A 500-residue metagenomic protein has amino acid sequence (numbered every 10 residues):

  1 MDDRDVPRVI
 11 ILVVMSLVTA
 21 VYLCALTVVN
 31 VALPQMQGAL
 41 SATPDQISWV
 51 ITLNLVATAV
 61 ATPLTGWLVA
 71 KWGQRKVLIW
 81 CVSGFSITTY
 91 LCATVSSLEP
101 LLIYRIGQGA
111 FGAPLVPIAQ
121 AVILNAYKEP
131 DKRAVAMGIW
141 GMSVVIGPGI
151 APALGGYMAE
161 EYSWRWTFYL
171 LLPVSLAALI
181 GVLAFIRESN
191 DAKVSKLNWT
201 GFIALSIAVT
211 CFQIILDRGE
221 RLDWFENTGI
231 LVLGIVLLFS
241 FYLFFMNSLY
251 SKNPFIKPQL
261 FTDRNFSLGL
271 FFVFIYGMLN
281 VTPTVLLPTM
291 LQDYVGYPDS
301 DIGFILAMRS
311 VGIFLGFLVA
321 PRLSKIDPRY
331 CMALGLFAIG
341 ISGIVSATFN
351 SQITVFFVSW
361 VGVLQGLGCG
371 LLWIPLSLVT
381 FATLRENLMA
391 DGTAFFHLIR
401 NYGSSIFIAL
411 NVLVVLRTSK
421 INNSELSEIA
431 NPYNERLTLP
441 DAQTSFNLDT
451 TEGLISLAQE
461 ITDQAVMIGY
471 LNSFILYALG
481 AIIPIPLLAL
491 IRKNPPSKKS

Functional and structural regions predicted by a protein language model:
R8-C24, V29-L33, L40, P44-L53 (+7 more regions): 12-transmembrane solute porter fold
L12, S48, Q74-I79, L101-L102 (+5 more regions): Hydrophobic/aromatic positions within or immediately flanking transmembrane alpha-helices of multi-pass small-molecule
P44, Q74, L98, P130 (+7 more regions): Membrane-helix interface/capping residues of multi-pass secondary transporters
V56-V60, Y90, V145, G149 (+5 more regions): Hydrophobic/small/kink-forming positions within alpha-helical transmembrane segments of polytopic membrane proteins
T62-T200: Helix-loop-helix hairpins in multi-pass membrane proteins, especially solute transporters
V122, A126, Y157, F185 (+5 more regions): A residue-level signal for alpha-helical anchor/packing sites in multi-pass solute transporters
G138, E160-F272, Y276-L279, I305 (+3 more regions): Hydrophobic transmembrane-helix bundles of small-molecule transporters
F395, I399-K493, K499-S500: Hydrophobic transmembrane architecture of multi-pass small-molecule transporters
